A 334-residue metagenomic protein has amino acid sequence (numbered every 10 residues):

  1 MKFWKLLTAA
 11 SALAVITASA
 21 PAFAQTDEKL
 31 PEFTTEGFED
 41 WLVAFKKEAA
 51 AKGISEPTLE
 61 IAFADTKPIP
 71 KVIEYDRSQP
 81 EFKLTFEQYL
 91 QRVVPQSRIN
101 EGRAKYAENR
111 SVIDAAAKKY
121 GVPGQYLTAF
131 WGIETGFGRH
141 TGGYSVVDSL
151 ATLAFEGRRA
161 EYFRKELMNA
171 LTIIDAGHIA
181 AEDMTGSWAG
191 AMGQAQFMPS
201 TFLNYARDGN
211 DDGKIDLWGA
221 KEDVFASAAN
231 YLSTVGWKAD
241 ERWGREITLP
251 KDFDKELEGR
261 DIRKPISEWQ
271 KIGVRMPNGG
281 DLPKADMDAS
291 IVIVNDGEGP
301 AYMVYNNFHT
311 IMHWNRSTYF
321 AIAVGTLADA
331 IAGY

Functional and structural regions predicted by a protein language model:
M1-A9: Bacterial N-terminal signal peptides that target proteins for export
V15-F23: C-terminal segment of classical bacterial N-terminal signal peptides
Q25-E108, D114-A117: An acidic, Gly/Ser/Thr/Pro-rich helix-cap/linker signature
A49, T58-P70, P123-G138, A170-D175 (+1 more regions): Short, functionally critical alpha-helical segments immediately adjacent to catalytic or ligand/cofactor-binding
P68-Y75, T135-Y144, E156-A160, A176-E182 (+3 more regions): Secretory-pathway/luminal and periplasmic proteins that interact with or process carbohydrate-rich
S145-A154, L167, M192-R207, A228: Substrate-binding/active-site groove segments that recognize and process beta-1,4-linked N-acetyl-hexosamine
G209-L217: Acidic, glycine-anchored loop motifs typical of Ca2+
I247-Y334: C-terminal soluble interaction/assembly domains
